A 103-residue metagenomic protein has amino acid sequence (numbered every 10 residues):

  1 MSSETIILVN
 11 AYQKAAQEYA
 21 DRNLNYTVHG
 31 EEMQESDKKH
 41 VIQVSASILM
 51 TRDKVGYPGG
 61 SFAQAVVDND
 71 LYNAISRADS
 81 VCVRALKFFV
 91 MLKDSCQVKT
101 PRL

Functional and structural regions predicted by a protein language model:
M1-S3, Y19, Q43-S45, Y57 (+1 more regions): N-terminal functional modules and adjacent low-complexity/disordered segments of proteins
S2-Q17, N69-Y72: Extracytoplasmic/secretory-pathway segments with low complexity and glycosylation-like composition
S2-S3, N10, Y57-F62, L103: Secondary-structure junction/capping motif
E4, E18, E31-E35, K93: Glutamate identity and glutamate-enriched acidic tracts
T5, I75-L103: Amphipathic alpha-helical binding modules
L8-V9, R22, C96: C-terminal catalytic domain of photolyase/cryptochrome flavoproteins, centering on the FAD-binding pocket
K14, K38-K39, K54, K87 (+2 more regions): Context-gated lysine
R22-A74: Amphipathic alpha-helical interaction modules
